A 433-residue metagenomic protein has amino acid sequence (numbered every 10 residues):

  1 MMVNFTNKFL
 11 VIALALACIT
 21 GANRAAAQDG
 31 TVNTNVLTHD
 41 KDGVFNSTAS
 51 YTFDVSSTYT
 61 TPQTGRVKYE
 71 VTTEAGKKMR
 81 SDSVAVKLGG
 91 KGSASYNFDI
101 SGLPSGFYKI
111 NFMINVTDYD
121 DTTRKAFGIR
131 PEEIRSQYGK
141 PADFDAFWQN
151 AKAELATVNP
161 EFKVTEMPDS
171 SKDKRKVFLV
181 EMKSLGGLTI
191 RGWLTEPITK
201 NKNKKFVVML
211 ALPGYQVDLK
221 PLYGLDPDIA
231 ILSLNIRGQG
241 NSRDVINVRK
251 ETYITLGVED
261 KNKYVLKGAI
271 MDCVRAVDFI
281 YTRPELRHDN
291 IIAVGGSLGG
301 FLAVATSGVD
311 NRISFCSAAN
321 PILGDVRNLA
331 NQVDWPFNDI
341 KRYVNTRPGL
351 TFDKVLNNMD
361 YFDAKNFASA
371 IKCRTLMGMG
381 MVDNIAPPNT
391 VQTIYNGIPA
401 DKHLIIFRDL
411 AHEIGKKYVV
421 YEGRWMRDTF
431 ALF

Functional and structural regions predicted by a protein language model:
A25-V44: Short, compositionally biased P/S/T/A/G/V-rich stretches that sit at domain boundaries
K41, A156-N201: N-terminal cap/lid segment of alpha/beta-hydrolase-fold proteins
W193-E196, N203-Y215: Short beta-strand element of the alpha/beta-hydrolase
Q216-M271, A276-F279, N328-F337: Cap/lid segment of the alpha/beta-hydrolase catalytic domain
I246, G300, V304-L350, I406 (+1 more regions): Hydrolase active-site cap/lid region
L286-G296: Alpha/beta-hydrolase fold nucleophile elbow
I371, M377-M379: Short beta-strand/loop motif that positions the catalytic acidic residue of the alpha/beta-hydrolase fold
I385, Q392-F433: C-terminal catalytic histidine-bearing segment of alpha/beta-hydrolase fold enzymes
